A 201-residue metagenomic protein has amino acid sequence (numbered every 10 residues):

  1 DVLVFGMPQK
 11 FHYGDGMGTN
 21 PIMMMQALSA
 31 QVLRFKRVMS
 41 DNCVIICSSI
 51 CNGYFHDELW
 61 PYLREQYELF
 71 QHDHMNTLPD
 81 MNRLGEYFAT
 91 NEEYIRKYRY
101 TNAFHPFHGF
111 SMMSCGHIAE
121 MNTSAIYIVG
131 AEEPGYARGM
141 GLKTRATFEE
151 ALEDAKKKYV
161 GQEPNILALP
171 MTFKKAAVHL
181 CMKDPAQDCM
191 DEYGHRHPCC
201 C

Functional and structural regions predicted by a protein language model:
D1-M23: Accessory "access/gating" subregions that flank catalytic or transport cores
V2-G6, I45-I46, L167-A168: Structural motif
V4-M7, F11, M39, C43 (+1 more regions): Structural signal for hydrophobic packing residues in well-ordered secondary-structure cores of soluble enzyme domains
K10-G14, G53-E58, P134-A137, K174-A177: Flexible loop/turn segments at secondary-structure boundaries
H12-T19, K97-N102, V129-L142: Acidic/glycine-enriched edge-of-secondary-structure segments
G16-T19, E58-L63, M140-T144, L180-M182: Composition- and surface-driven signal marking solvent-exposed, interaction-prone regions in large proteins
I22-Y127: C-terminal catalytic subdomain
S114-C201: Extended hydrophobic packing segments that form well-structured cores
